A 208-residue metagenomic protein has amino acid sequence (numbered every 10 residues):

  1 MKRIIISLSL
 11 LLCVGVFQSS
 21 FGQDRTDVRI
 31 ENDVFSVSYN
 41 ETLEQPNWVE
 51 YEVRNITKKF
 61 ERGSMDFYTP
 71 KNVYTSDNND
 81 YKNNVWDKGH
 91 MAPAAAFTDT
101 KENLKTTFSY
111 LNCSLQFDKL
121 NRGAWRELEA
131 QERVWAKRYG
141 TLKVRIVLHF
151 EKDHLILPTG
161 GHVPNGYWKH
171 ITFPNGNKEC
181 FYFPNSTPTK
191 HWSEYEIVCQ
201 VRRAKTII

Functional and structural regions predicted by a protein language model:
I4-G15: Sec-dependent N-terminal signal peptides
S20-D24: Boundary at the C-terminal end of the N-terminal hydrophobic targeting segment
R25-D27, V34-Y39, T159, G166-T172: Short, surface-exposed beta-strand/loop micro-motifs that present aromatic residues
V28-D87: Short, His- and charge-rich active-site/binding loops that engage polyanionic ligands
K71-I208: Domain-level detector of nuclease and nuclease-like folds in predominantly extracellular/periplasmic contexts
